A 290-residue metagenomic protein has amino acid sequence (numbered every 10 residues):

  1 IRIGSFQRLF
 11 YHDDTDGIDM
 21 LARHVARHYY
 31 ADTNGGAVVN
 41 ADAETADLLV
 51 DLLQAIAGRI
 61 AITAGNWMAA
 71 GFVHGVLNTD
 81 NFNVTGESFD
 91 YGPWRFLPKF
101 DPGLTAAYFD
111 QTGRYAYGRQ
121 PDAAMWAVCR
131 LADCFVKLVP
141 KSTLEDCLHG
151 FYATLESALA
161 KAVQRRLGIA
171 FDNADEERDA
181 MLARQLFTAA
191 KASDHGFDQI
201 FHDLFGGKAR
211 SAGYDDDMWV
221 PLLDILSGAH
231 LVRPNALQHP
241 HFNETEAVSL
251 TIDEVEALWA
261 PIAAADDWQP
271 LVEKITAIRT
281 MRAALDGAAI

Functional and structural regions predicted by a protein language model:
I1-H74, T85-N173: ATP-dependent phospho-/nucleotidyl transfer catalytic cores
T79-D80, V84: Catalytic-loop Lys-Pro-X-Asn motif of eukaryotic-like protein kinases
Q111-I290: Regulatory N- and C-terminal appendages and interdomain linkers associated with kinase/kinase-like NTP transferase
